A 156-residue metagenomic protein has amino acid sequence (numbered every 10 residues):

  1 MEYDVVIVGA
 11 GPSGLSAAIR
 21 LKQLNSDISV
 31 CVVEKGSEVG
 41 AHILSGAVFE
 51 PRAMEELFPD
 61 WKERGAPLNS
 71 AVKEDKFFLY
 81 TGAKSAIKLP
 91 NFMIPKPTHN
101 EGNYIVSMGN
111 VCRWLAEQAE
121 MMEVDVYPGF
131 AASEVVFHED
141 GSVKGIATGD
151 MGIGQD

Functional and structural regions predicted by a protein language model:
E2-C31: N-terminal Rossmann-like FAD-binding beta1-loop-alpha1 element of flavoenzymes
V5, E38, H99-N103: Short, contiguous strand/loop micro-motifs
G14-K22, M54-F58, I146-I153: Short, well-ordered amphipathic alpha-helices
S16, F49, N110-W114: Short Gly/charged-rich anion-binding patches and loops
L24, K35-K84: N-terminal FAD cofactor-binding segment of flavoenzymes
L68-A71, K76-D156: Feature captures the FAD/FMN-dependent oxidoreductase FAD-binding
